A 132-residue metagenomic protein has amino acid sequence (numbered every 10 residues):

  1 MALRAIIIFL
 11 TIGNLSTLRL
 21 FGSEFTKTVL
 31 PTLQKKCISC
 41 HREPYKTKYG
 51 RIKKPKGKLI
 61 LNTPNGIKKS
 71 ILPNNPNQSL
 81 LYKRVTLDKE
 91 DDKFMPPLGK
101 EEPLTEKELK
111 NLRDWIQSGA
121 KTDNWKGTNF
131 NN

Functional and structural regions predicted by a protein language model:
M1-L3: N-terminal secretory signal peptides that target proteins for export/translocation
A5-T17: Bacterial N-terminal signal peptides
L20-N132: Aromatic- and Gly/Pro-enriched helix-to-coil junctions and flexible linker segments
